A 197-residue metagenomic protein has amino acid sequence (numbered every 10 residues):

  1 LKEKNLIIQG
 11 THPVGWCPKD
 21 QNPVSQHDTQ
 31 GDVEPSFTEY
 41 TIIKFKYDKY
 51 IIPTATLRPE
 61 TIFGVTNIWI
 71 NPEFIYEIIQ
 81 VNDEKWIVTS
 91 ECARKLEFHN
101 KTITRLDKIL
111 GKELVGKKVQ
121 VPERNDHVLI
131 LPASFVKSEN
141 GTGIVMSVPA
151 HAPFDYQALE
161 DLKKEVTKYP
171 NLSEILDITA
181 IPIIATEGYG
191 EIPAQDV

Functional and structural regions predicted by a protein language model:
L1-S173, G188: NTP-handling and nucleic-acid-processing catalytic cores
E174-A180, A185-G188, P193: Terminal amphipathic helices with adjacent charged low-complexity linkers/tails
Q195-V197: Short, surface-exposed amphipathic charged segments that create phosphate/polyanion-binding patches used for binding
